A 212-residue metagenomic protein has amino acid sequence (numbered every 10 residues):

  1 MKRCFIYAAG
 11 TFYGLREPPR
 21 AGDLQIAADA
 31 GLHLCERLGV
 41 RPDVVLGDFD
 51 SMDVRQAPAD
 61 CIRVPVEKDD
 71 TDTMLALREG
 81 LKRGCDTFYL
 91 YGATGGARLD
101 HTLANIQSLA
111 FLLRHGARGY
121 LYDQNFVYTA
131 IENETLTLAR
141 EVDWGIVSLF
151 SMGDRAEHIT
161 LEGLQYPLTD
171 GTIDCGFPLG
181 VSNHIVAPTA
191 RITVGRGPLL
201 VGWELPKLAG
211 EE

Functional and structural regions predicted by a protein language model:
M1-R55: N-terminal beta-strand-loop-alpha-helix module at the start of alpha/beta ligand-binding or catalytic domains
Y7, I26-A28, G47, I62 (+2 more regions): General beta-strand structural signal in soluble alpha/beta enzymes
D60-V66, G116-Y120, W144-S148, R155-A156: A glycine-rich helix N-cap at a beta->alpha junction
C61-R83: Short phosphate-binding loop-to-helix
L99-A110: Short Gly/Thr/Asp-enriched flexible loops that form oxyanion-binding sites at enzyme active sites
F111-Y128: Short, acidic/small-residue loops that bind anionic groups at enzyme active sites
F126, I131-E212: Long, charged alpha-helical interface segments
